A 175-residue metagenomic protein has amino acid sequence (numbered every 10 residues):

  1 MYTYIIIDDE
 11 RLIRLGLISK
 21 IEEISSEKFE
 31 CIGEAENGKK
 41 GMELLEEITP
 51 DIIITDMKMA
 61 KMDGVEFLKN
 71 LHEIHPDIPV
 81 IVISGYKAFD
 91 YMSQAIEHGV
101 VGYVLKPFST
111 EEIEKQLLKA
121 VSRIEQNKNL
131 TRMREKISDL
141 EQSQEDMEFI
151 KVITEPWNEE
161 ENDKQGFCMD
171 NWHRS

Functional and structural regions predicted by a protein language model:
D8, D56: Active-site residues of response regulator receiver
R11-G33: Two-component/phosphorelay signaling modules centered on CheY-like receiver
E34-E43, G64: Helix N-cap/capping motif at the beta->alpha junctions
E43, V65-P76: Short amphipathic alpha-helix used as the core "switch/output" element in two-component signaling
M59: Receiver (REC) domain active-site loop signature in two-component systems and cognate sites in sensor histidine kinases
E66, K87-G102: Alpha4 helix (beta4-alpha4-beta5 surface) of REC/receiver domains from two-component response regulators
G102, F108-S175: Interdomain helical linkers/hinges and coiled-coil/dimerization scaffolds that transmit conformational signals
